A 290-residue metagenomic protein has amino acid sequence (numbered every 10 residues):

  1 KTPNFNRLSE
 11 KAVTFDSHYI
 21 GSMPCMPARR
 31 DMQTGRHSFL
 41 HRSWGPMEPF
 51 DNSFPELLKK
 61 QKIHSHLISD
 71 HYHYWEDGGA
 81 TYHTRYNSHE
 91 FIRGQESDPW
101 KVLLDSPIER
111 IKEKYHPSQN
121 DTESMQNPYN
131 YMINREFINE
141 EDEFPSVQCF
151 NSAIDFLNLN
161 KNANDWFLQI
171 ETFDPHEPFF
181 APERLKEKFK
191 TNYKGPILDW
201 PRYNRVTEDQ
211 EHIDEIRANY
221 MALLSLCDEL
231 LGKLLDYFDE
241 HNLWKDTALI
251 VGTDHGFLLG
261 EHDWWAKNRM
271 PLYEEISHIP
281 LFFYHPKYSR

Functional and structural regions predicted by a protein language model:
K1, P24-R29, L40, H66-L67 (+6 more regions): Short catalytic/ligand-binding loop motif for oxyanion handling, primarily in non-cytosolic enzymes, centered on
K1-R29, G35-F39, K59-H66, D246: Short, structured active-site-proximal loop/turn typified by the sulfatase FGly-forming signature C/S-X-P-X-R
S17-S22, I68-S69, F167-D174, A248-T253 (+2 more regions): Short beta-strand segments
I20, G45-N52, D214-L226, N268-S277 (+1 more regions): A short beta-strand-to-alpha-helix junction
R29-N139: Catalytic-site neighborhoods of secreted/periplasmic enzymes that process anionic sulfate/phosphate groups
G79-E90, E96, S124-N134, I138-Y193 (+1 more regions): Active-site regions of oxyanion-processing enzymes, predominantly non-cytosolic
E143-K161, W200-L249: A long, amphipathic alpha-helix that forms part of the scaffold/cap immediately adjacent to metal-dependent active
P178-K188, Y237-Y288: Histidine-centered active-site microenvironments of extracellular/periplasmic hydrolases and transferases
